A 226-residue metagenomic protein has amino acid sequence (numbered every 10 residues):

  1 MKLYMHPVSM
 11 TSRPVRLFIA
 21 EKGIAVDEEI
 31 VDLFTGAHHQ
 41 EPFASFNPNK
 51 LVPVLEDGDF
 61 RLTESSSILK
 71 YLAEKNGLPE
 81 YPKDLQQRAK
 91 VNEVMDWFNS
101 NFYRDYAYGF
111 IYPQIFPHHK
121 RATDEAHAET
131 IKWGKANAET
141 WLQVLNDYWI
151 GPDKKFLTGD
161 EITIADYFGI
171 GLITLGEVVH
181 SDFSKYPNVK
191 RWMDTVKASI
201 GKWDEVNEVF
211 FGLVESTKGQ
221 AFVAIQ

Functional and structural regions predicted by a protein language model:
M1-K132, V223-I225: GST-like domain detector, emphasizing the conserved glutathione-binding G-site in the N-terminal thioredoxin-like
M1-L3, A128-E129, V179-H180, K202-E205: Short, contiguous strand/loop micro-motifs
H6, D32, I164, V209-L213: Short, solvent-exposed turn/loop segments enriched in Gly/Ser/Thr/Pro and often Arg
F43, V196, K202: An amphipathic, aromatic/His-enriched active-site/gating alpha helix that lines ligand/cofactor pockets
P79-K83, D105-Y106, K155-G159, W203-E208: Short, hydrophobic secondary-structure boundary micro-motifs
V94, F98-A198: GST-like fold's C-terminal all-alpha helical module
V209-Q226: Acidic/histidine-enriched, glycine/proline-rich intrinsically disordered or flexible terminal extensions
